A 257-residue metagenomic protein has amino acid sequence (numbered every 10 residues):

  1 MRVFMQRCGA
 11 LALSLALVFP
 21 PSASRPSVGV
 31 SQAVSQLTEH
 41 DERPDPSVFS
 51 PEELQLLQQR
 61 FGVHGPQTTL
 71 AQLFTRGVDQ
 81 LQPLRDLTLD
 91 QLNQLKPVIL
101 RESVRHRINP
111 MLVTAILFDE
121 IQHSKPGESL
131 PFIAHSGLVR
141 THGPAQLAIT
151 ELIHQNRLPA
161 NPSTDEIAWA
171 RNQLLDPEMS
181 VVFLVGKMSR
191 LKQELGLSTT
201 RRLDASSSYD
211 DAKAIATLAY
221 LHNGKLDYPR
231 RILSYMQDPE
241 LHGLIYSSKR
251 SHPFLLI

Functional and structural regions predicted by a protein language model:
M1-G77, R250-I257: N-terminal secretory targeting signals
P51-I257: Catalytic glycan-binding domains that act on GlcNAc-containing polysaccharides
